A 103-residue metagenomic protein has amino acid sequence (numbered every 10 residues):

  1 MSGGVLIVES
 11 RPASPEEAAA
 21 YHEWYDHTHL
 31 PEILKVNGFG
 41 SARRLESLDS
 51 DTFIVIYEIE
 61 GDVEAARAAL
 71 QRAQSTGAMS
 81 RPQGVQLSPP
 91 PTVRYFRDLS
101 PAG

Functional and structural regions predicted by a protein language model:
M1-G103: Macromolecular interaction modules
